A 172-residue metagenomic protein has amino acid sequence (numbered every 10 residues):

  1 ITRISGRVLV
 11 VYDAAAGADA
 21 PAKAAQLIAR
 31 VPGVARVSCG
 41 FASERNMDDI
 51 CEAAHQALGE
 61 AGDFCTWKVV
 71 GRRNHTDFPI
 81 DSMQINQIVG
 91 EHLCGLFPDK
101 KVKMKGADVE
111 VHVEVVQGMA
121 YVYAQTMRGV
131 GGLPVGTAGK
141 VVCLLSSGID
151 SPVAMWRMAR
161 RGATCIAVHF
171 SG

Functional and structural regions predicted by a protein language model:
I1-V142, M155-G172: RNA-binding accessory domains that recognize and position tRNA/RNA substrates
I149-S151: Hydrophobic/small residue at the entry helix of a nucleotide-binding pocket
